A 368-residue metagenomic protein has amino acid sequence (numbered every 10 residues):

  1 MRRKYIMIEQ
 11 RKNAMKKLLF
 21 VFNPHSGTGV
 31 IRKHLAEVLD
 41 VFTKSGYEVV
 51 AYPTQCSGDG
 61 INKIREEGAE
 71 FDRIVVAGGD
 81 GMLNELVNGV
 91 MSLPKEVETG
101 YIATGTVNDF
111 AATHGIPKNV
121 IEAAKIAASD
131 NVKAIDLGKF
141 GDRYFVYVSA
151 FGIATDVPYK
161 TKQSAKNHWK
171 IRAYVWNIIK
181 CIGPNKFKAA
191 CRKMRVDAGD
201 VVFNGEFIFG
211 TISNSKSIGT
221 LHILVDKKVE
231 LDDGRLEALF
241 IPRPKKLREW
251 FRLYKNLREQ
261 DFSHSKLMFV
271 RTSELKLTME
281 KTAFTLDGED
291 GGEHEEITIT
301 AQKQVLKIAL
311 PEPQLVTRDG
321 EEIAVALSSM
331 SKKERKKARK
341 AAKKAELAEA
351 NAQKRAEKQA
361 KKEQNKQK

Functional and structural regions predicted by a protein language model:
I8-H168: Small-residue-rich beta-alpha loop regions that form the catalytic core of phosphotransfer and lipid-active enzymes
K17, R143-Y144, K193, F209 (+5 more regions): Structural motif
F20, A51, V196, A238-F240: Generic preference for hydrophobic
N23, D80, V157, G210 (+3 more regions): A residue-level signal for conserved active-site and pocket-lining positions in enzyme catalytic cores
S129-D136, P184-K193, V270-T272, L277-E280 (+1 more regions): A short, compositionally biased
G141-R235: ATP/pyrophosphate-binding catalytic subdomain of soluble kinases
A198, E230, F240-K368: ATP/nucleoside-binding phosphotransfer catalytic cores, i.e., glycine-rich phosphate-binding loops
